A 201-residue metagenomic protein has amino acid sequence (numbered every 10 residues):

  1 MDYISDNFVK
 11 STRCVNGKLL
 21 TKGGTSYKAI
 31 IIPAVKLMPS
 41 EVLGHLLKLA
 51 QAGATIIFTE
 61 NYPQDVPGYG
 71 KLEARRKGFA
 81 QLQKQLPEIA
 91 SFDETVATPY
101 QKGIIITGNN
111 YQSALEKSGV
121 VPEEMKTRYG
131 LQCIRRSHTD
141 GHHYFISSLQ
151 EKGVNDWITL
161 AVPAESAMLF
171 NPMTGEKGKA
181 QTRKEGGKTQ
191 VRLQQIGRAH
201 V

Functional and structural regions predicted by a protein language model:
M1-H200: Carbohydrate-binding surfaces of carbohydrate-active enzymes
